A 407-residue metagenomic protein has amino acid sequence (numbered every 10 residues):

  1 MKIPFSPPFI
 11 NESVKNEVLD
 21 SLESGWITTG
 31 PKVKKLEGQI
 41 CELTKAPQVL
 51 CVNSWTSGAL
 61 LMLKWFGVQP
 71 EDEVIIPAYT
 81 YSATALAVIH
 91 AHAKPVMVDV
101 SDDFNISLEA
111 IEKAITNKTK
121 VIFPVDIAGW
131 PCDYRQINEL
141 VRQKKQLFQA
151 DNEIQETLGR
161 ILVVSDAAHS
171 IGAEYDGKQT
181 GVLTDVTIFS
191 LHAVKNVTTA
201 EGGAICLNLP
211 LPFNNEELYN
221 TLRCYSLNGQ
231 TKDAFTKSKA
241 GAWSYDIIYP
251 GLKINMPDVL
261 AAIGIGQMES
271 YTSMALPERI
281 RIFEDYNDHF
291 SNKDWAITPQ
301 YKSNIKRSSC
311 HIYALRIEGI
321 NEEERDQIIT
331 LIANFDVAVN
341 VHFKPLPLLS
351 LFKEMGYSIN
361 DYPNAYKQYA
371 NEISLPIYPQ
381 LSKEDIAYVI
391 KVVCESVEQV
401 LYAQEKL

Functional and structural regions predicted by a protein language model:
M1-W26, P31, D246-I248, P376: N-terminal "arm"/small-domain region of PLP-dependent enzymes with the aminotransferase-like
W26-E73, A87-I89, M97, K145-Q149: Phosphate-binding glycine-rich loop
K34-G38, A46-P47, V121-V125, W130-N138 (+2 more regions): PLP-dependent aminotransferase class I/II
L50, I75, V96, L162-V164 (+3 more regions): Structural detector of well-ordered beta-strand residues that form the stable sheet scaffold of enzyme domains
K64, V68-A167, E174: PLP-dependent aminotransferase-like
I106-I111, G177-T187, I386-Y388, V393-S396: A short alpha/beta connector and helix-capping loop motif
D151-T198, W243-I247, I297: Conserved active-site segment immediately N-terminal to the catalytic lysine that forms the internal aldimine
F189-S190, A204-P212: Short beta-strand-to-turn element immediately C-terminal to the catalytic PLP-Schiff-base lysine in fold type I
